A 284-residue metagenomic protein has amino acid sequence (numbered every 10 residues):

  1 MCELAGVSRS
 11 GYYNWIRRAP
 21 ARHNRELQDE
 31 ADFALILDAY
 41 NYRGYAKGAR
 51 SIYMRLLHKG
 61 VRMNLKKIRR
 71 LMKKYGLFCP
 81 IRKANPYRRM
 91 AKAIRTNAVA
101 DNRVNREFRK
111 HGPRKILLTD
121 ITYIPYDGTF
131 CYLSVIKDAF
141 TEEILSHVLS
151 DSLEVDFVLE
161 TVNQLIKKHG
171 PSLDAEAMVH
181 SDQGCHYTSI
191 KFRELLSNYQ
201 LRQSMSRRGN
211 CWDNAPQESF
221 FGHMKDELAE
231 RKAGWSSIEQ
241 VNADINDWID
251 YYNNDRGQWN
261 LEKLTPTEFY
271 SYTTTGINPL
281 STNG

Functional and structural regions predicted by a protein language model:
M1, I81-N85, M178-Q183, N198-P216 (+1 more regions): RNase H-like polynucleotidyl transferase catalytic core
M1-C2, Y12, I36, I52 (+15 more regions): Mobile genetic element proteins and their domesticated derivatives, centered on retroelements and DNA transposons
C2, G11-G112, N210, T265-T274: Basic, flexible linker segments flanking DNA-binding modules in nucleic acid-interacting mobile-element proteins
M90-A91, S181-Q183, S189-I190, M205-D226 (+2 more regions): RNase H-like two-metal-ion nuclease catalytic core shared by retroviral integrases and related mobile-element nucleases
R106-L145, D151-S152: An active-site-proximal beta-strand-loop segment
T129, V148-S172: Active-site beta-loop-alpha junctions of metal-dependent nucleic acid enzymes, especially the RNase H-like/DDE
S197-L201, H223-G284: C-terminal domain-tail junction helix/linker
